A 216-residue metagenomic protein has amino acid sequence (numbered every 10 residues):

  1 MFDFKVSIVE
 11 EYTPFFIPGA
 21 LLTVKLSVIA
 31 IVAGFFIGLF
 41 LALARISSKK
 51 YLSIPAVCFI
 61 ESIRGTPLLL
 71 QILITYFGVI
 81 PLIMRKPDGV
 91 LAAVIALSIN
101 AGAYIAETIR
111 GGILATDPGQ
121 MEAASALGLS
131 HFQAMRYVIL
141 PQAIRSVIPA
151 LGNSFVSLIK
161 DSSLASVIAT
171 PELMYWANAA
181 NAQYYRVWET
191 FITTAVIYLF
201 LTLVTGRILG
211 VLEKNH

Functional and structural regions predicted by a protein language model:
M1-H216: Transmembrane alpha-helices and adjacent helix-loop boundaries
